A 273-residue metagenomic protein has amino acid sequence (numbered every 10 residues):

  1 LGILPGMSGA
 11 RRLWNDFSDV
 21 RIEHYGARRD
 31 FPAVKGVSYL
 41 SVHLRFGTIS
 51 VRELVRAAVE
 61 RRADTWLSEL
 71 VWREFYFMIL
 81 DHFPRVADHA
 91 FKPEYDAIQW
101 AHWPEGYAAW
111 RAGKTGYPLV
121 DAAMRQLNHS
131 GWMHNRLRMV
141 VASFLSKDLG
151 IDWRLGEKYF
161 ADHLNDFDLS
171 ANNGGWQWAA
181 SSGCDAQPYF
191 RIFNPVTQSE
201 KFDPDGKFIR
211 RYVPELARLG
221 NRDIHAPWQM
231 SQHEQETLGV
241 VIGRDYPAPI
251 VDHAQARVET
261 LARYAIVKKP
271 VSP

Functional and structural regions predicted by a protein language model:
L1-Y95, D203, K207-P273: Glycine/tryptophan-enriched, flexible segments
L13, Y39, L54-A57, W66 (+4 more regions): Short, hydrophobic/aromatic alpha-helical segments in well-folded domains
A33-V34, V55, Q99-P104, L137-V140 (+2 more regions): Short acidic (Asp/Glu) and glycine-rich catalytic loops that position anionic groups and cofactors
T65, M78, N135-R136, D152-E157 (+3 more regions): Acidic/polar loop patches that form or flank catalytic/metal-binding clefts of enzymes that bind anionic ligands
F77, E105-I151: C-terminal substrate/ligand-recognition segments
R85-K114, L119: Helix-loop-helix junctions that connect adjacent transmembrane helices in secondary transporters/permeases, recognized
E94-A97, M139-C184: Active/binding-pocket-proximal capping segment
T115-G116, A122-A123, A179-G220: Long, charge-rich low-complexity segments
